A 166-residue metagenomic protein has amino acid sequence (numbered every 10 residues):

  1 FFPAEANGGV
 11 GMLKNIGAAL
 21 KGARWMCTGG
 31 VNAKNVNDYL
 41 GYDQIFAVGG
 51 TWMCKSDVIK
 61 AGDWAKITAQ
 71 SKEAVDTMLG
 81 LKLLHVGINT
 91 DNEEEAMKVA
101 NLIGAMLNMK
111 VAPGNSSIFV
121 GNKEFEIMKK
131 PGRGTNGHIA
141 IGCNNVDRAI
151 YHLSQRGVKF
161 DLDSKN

Functional and structural regions predicted by a protein language model:
F1-V10, Q44-I67, E73: Glycine-rich phosphate-binding active-site loops on the catalytic face of alpha/beta enzymes
E5-N7, M26-K34: Glycine-rich beta-to-alpha transition loops that act as phosphate-gripper elements at the mouths of alpha/beta enzyme
M12-M26, T68-M78: Alpha-helix-loop-beta-strand connector modules within alpha/beta enzyme cores
A19-R24, Y42-V48: Glycine-enriched alpha-helix->loop->beta-strand junction motifs that scaffold or abut catalytic
V31-A47: Catalytic cores of alpha/beta
V75-A100, G134-I141: N-terminal beta-strand motif that seeds the catalytic metal site of vicinal oxygen chelate
G87-F125, R148-Y151, Q155: Core segments of cupin and vicinal oxygen chelate
F125-K130, I150-N166: Vicinal oxygen chelate
